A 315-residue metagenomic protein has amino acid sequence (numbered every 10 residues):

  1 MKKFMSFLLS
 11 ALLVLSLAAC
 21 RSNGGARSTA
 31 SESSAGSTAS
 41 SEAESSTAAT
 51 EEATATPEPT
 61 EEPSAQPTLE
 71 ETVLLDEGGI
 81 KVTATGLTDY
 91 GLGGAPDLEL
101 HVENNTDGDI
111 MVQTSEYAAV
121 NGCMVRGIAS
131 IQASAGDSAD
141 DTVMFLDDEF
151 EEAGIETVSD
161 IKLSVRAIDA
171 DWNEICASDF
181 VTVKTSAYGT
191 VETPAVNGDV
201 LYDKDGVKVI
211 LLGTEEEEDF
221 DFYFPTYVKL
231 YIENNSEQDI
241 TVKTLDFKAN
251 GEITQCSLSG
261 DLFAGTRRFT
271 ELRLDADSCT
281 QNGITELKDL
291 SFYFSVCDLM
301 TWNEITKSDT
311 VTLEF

Functional and structural regions predicted by a protein language model:
S16-A19: C-terminal motif of bacterial Sec signal peptides marking the signal peptidase cleavage site
G24-I80, G198-Y202: N-terminal, intrinsically disordered, polar/charged segments of Gram-positive cell-envelope systems that serve as
E58-L74, V165-Y202: A eukaryote-biased signal for short, well-structured alpha-helical docking elements
A65-L92, E192-D221: Low-complexity, acidic Ser/Thr/Pro/Gly-rich terminal tails and inter-domain linkers that flank the onset of structured
L92-E99, F222-K229, K307-D309: Short, solvent-exposed loop/turn segments enriched in Ser/Thr/Gly
A95, M124-A177, E252-W302: Short, solvent-exposed, Trp/other aromatic-anchored flexible loops in extracytoplasmic proteins
V102-D107, Y231-S236: Asparagine-centered strand-capping/turn motif at beta-strand->loop junctions
D107-M124, E237-T254: Short acidic, flexible loop segments centered on an aromatic residue
